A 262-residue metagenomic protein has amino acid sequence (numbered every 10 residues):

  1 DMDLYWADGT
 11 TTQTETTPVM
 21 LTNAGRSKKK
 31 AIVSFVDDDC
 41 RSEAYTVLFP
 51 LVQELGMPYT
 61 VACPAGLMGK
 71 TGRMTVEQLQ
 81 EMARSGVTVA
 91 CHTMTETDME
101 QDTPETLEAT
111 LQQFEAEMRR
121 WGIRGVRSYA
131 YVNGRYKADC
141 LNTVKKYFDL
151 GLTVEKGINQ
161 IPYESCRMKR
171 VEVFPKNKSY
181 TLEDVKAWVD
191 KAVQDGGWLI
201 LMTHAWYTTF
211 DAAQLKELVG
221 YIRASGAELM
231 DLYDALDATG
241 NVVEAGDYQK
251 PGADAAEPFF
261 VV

Functional and structural regions predicted by a protein language model:
Y5-S27, E54, Y59-C63, L67-G69 (+6 more regions): C-terminal domain-boundary segment and adjacent tail
A31-V33, Q53-L150, V154-V173, G196-A205 (+2 more regions): Metal-dependent polysaccharide deacetylase catalytic core of the NodB/CE4 family, i.e., the active-site-bearing domain
R41-S42, T95: Short active-site segment of divalent metal-dependent hydrolases/proteases that encodes the spacing between
Y45, T75, L107, L111 (+3 more regions): Aromatic/hydrophobic pocket-lining residues that form the small-molecule binding cavity in soluble enzyme cores
Y45-V52: Histidine-anchored nucleotide/phosphate-binding helix
V47, Q113, D139, T143 (+2 more regions): Alpha-helical elements of Rossmann-like donor-binding domains used by nucleotide-donor carbohydrate transfer enzymes
